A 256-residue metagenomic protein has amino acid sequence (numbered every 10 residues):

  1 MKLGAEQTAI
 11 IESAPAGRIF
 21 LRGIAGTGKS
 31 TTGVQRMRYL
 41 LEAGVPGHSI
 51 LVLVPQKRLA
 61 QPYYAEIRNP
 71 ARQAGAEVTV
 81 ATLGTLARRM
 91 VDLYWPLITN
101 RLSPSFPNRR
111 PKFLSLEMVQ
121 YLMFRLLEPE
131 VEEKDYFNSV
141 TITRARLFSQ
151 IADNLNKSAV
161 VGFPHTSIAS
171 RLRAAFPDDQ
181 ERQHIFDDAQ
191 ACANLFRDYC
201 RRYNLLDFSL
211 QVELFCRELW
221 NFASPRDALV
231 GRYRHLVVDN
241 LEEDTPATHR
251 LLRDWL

Functional and structural regions predicted by a protein language model:
M1-E12, A16-L21, A25, S49 (+2 more regions): Accessory N-terminal region flanking or inserted into the helicase ATPase core in nucleic-acid motor proteins
M1-L102: P-loop NTPase Walker
A14, A76-L83, R88-Q150: Conserved ATP-dependent motor core of P-loop NTPases, especially the RecA-like helicase ATPase domain
L40, P70, E218-F222, W255: Hydrophobic helix-cap positions at the C-terminus of alpha-helices in RecA-like/P-loop ATPase nucleotide-binding cores
L59, E243-D244: Residues immediately C-terminal
R89, T245-P246: Short helix/loop capping segments that flank catalytic or ligand/cofactor-binding pockets
N240: Walker B catalytic acidic pair
P246-L256: Short, conserved "post-DEAD/DEAH" coupling segment immediately C-terminal to helicase motif II within the SF2/RecA-like
